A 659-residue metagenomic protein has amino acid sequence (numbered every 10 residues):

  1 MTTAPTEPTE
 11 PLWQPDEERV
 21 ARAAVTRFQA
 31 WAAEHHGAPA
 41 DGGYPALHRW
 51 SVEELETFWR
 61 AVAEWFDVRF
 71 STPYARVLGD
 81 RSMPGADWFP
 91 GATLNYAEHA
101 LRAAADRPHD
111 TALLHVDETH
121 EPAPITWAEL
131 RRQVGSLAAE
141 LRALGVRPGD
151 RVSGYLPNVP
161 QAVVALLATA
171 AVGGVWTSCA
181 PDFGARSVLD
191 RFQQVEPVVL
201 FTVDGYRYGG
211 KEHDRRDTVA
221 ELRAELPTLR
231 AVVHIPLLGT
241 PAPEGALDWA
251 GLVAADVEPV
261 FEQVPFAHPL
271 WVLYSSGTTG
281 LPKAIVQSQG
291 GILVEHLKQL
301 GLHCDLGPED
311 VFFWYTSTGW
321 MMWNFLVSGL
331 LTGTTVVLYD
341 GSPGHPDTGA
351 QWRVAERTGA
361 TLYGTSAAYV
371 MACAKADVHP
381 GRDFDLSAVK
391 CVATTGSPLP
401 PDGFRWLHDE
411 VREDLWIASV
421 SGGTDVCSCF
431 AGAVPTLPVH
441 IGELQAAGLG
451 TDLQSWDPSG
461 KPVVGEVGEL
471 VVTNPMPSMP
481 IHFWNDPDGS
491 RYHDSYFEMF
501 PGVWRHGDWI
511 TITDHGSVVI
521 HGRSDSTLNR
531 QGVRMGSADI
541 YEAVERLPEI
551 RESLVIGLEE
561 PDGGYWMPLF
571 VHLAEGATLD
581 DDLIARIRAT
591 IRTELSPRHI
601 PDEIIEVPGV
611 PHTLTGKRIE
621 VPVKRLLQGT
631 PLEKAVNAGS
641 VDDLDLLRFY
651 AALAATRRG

Functional and structural regions predicted by a protein language model:
A46-W50, A97, L113-L167, G184-L189 (+3 more regions): Conserved AMP-binding/adenylate-forming core of the ANL superfamily
H109-T111, H234, G245-Y274, L281 (+3 more regions): Conserved pre-ATP/AMP-binding loop-to-beta segment of ANL
G154, C179-D204, V219, G344 (+12 more regions): AMP-binding/adenylate-forming catalytic core of the ANL superfamily
P157, V199-T218, G239, D340-G344 (+3 more regions): Adenylate-forming
L167, A171-G251, T358, S366-A367: Structural core segment of the AMP-binding/adenylate-forming
H234, T593-R618, P631-R657: AMP-binding/adenylate-forming catalytic domain of the ANL superfamily
L293-V311, M321-T361, A376-D377: Conserved AMP-binding/adenylation subdomain of ANL enzymes
L302, Y339, K390-S517, R523-T527 (+1 more regions): Conserved AMP-binding/adenylate-forming
